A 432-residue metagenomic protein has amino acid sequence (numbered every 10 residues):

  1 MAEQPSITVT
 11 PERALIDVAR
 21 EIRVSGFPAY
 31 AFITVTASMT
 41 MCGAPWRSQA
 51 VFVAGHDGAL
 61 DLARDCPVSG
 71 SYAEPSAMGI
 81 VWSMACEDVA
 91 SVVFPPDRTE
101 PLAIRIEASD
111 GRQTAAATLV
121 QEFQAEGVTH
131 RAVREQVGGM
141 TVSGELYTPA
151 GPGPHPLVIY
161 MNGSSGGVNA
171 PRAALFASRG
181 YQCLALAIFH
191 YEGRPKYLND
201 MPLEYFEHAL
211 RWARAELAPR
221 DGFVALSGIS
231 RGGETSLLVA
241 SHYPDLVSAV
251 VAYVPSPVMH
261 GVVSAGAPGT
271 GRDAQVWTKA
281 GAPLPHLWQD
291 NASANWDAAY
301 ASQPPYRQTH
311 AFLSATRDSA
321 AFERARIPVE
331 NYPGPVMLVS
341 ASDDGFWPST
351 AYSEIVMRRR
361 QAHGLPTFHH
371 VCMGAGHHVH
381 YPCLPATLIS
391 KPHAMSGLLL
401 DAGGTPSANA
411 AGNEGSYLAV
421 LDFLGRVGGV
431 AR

Functional and structural regions predicted by a protein language model:
T8-L15, R20-A29, W46, A54-G55 (+1 more regions): N-terminal cap/lid segment of alpha/beta-hydrolase-fold proteins
P154-G163: Short beta-strand element of the alpha/beta-hydrolase
S164, Q182, A187-E192, S256 (+1 more regions): Short beta-to-alpha linker loops that shape the active-site pocket of alpha/beta-hydrolase fold enzymes
G167-P171, R211-Q289, H310-A320, P348: Primarily recognizes the serine-hydrolase "nucleophile elbow" in alpha/beta-hydrolase and SGNH/GDSL folds
N169-A187: Short amphipathic alpha-helix adjacent to the substrate-entry channel of hydrolases
K196-L217, L238, L418: Alpha/beta-hydrolase active-site loop
Q289-H378: Serine-hydrolase catalytic core
A351-M357, A362-R432: C-terminal catalytic histidine-bearing segment of alpha/beta-hydrolase fold enzymes
